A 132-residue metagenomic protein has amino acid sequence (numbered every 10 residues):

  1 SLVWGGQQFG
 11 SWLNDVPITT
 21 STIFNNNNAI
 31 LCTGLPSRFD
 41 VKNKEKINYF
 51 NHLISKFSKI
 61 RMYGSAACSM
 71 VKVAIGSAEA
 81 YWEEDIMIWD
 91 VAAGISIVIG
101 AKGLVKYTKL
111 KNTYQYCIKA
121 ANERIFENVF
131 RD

Functional and structural regions predicted by a protein language model:
S1-W12: DPxDG-like acidic metal-binding loop motif
T19-D132: An extended, acidic
